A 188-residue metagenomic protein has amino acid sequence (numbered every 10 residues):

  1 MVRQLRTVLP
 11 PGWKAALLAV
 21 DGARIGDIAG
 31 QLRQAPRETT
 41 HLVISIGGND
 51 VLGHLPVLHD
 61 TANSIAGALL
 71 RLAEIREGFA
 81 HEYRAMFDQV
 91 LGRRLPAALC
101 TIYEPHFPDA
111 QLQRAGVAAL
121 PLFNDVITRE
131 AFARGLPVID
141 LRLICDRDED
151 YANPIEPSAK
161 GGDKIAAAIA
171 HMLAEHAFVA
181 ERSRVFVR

Functional and structural regions predicted by a protein language model:
M1-D21, R33-E38: Serine-esterase "nucleophile elbow" of acetyl-processing enzymes
M1-V8, R24, S64, I102 (+1 more regions): Secondary-structure junction/capping motif
V20-I25, N49: Short active-site-proximal "capping" loops at secondary-structure junctions
G30-R188: Alpha-helical cap/lid subdomain in secreted, periplasmic, or secretory-pathway luminal O-acyl-processing enzymes
